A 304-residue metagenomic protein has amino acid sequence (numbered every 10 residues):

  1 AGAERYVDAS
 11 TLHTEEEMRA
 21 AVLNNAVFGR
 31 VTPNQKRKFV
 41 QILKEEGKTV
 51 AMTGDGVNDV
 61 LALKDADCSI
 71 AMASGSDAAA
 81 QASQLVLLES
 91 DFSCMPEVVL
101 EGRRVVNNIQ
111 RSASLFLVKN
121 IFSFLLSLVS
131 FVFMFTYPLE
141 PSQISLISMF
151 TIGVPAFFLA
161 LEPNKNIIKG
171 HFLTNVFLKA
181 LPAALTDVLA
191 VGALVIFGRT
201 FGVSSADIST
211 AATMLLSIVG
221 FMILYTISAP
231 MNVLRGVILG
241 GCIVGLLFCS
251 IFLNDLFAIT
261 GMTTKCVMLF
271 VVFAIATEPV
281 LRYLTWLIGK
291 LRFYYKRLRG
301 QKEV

Functional and structural regions predicted by a protein language model:
G2-A51, A66, A73-R235, I243-N254: Membrane-embedded transport module
G2-E4, R299-V304: Short, intrinsically disordered terminal tails adjacent to the first/last structured region
D55: Conserved catalytic-loop aspartate of Hanks-type protein kinases
L63: Basic, alpha-helical nucleic-acid-binding regions used in initiation and control of genome expression
Q143-I144, A258-V271: Loop-to-transmembrane alpha-helix initiation sites
S217-V219, V267-L284: Alpha-helical membrane-embedded segments
S228, V280-K302: Membrane-interface capping segments at transmembrane-helix boundaries
